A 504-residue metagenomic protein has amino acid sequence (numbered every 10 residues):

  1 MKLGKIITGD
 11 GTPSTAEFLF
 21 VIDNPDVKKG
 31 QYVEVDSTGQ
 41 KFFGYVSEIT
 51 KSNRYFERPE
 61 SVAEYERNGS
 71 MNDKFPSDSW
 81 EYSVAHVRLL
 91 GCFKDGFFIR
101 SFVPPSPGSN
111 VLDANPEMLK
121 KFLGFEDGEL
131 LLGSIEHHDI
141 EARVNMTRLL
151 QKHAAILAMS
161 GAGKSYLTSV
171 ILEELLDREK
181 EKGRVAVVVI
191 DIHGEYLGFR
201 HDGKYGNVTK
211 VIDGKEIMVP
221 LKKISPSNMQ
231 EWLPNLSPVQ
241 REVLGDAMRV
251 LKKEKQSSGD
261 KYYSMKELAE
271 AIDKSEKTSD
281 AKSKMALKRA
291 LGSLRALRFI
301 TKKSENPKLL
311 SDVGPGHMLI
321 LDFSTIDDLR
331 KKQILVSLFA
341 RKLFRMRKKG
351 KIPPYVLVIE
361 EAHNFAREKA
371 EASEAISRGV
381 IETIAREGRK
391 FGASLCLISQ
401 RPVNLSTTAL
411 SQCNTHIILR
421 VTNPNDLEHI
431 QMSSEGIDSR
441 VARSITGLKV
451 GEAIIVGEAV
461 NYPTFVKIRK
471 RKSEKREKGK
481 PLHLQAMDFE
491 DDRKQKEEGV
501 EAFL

Functional and structural regions predicted by a protein language model:
M1-L119: Long, basic/Gly/Ser/Thr-rich N-terminal segments that mediate initial subcellular attachment or targeting
D26-V27, V313, L410: Short, well-ordered loop/turn sites that connect or cap secondary structure elements
P76-S77, N235, T383-E387, S394-K467: Conserved ATP-driven motor cores of ASCE-family P-loop NTPases powering translocation/secretion/packaging/pilus
H86, D95-L149, V466, R471 (+1 more regions): P-loop NTP-binding catalytic core
D127-I212, I455, A486-D488: Glycine-rich phosphate-binding loop of nucleotide-binding enzymes
E173, G194-D202, P220-T383, K390 (+2 more regions): P-loop NTPase motor domains
I190, I359, I398-S399: Hydrophobic residues in beta-strands of the RecA-like P-loop NTPase core, especially within AAA+ ATPase
G451-L504: Conserved P-loop NTPase motor module
